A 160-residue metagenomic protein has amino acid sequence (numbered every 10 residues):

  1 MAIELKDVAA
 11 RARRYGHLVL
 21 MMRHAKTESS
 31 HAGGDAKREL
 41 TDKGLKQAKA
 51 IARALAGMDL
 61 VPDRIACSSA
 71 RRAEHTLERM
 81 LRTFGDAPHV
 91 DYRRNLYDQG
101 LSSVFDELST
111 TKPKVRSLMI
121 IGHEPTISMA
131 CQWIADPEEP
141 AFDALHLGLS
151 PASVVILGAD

Functional and structural regions predicted by a protein language model:
A2-I3, R11-Q99, A135, P140 (+1 more regions): Active-site-proximal alpha-helix that buttresses catalytic centers in soluble enzyme cores
I3-L5, A130-C131: Hydrophobic transmembrane signal anchors and adjacent membrane-proximal interface regions, especially in viral
G34-D35, F105-E107, I121: Surface-exposed beta-strand edges and their flanking turn/coil or helix-capping segments
L96-P113: Short phosphate-binding loop-to-helix
S109-D160: Active-site-adjacent alpha-helix immediately C-terminal to a catalytic or transition-state-stabilizing loop
